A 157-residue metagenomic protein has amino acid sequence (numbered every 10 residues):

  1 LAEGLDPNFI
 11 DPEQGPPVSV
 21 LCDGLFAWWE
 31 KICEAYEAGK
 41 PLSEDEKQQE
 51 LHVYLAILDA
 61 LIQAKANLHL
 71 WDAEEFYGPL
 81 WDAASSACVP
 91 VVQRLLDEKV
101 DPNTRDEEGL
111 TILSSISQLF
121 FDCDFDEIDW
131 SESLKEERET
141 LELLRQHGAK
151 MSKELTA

Functional and structural regions predicted by a protein language model:
L1, P17, L21, A38 (+5 more regions): Terminal low-complexity, poorly structured segments
L1-D6, A56-L68, Q93-D101, E142-K150: Ankyrin repeat domain, specifically the short helix-to-loop turn at the C-terminus of the second helix of each repeat
N8-E46, L70-D82, R105-D126, E154-A157: Ankyrin-repeat boundary/"N-cap" motif
W29, Q48-A56, A60, A87-P90 (+1 more regions): Surface-exposed loop/turn motifs in large extracellular/passenger domains
E74-V91, D97-K99: Internal alpha-helical scaffold/solenoid segments in large eukaryotic proteins
S115, T140-L143: Generic recognition of well-ordered alpha-helical segments
I128-L134: Short, flexible active-site recognition loops that position polar ligands and cofactors
